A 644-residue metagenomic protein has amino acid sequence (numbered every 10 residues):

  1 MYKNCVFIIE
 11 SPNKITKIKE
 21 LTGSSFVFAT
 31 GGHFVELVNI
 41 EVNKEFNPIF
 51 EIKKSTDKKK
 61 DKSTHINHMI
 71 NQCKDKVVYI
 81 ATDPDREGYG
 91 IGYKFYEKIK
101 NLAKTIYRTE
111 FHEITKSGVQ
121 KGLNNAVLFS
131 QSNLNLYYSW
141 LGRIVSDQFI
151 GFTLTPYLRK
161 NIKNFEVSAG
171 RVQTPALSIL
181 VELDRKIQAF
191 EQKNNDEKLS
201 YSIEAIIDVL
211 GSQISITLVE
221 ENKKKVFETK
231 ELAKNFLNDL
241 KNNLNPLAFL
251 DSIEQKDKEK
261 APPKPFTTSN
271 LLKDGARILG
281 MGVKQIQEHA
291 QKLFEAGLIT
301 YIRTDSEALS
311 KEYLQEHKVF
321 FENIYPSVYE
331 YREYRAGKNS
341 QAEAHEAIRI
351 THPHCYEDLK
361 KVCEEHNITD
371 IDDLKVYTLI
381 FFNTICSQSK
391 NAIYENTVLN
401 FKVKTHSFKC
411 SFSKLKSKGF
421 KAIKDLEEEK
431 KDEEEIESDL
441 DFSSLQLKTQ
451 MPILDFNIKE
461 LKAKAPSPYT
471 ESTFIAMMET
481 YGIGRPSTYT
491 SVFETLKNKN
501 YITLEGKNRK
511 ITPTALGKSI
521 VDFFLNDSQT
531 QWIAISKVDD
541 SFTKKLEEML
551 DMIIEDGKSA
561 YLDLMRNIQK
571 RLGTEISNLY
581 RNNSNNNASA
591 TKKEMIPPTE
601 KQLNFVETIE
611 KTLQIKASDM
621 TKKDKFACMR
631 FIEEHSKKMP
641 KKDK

Functional and structural regions predicted by a protein language model:
M1-Q148, T153, N457: Intrinsically disordered, low-complexity regulatory segments
Y2-V6, T16, S25, K76 (+3 more regions): Basic, low-complexity terminal or inter-domain segments flanking catalytic cores
K3, D83-P84, K163-E166, Q255-K264 (+2 more regions): Conserved short loop/turn motifs at secondary-structure junctions
N13-N39, T174-E228, S387-E437: Structured, non-catalytic alpha/beta "coupling" segments that mediate domain-domain communication and provide generic
I114-A205, Q255-E259: C-terminal or mid-to-C-terminal helical accessory/interaction module adjacent to the motor/catalytic core
K223-P265, L272, T449: Metal- or metallocofactor-binding catalytic centers and their adjacent structured scaffolds across diverse enzyme
D251-I253, A261-G275, T300-T304, A465-M477 (+1 more regions): Short acidic, hydrophobic short linear motifs in intrinsically disordered regions
